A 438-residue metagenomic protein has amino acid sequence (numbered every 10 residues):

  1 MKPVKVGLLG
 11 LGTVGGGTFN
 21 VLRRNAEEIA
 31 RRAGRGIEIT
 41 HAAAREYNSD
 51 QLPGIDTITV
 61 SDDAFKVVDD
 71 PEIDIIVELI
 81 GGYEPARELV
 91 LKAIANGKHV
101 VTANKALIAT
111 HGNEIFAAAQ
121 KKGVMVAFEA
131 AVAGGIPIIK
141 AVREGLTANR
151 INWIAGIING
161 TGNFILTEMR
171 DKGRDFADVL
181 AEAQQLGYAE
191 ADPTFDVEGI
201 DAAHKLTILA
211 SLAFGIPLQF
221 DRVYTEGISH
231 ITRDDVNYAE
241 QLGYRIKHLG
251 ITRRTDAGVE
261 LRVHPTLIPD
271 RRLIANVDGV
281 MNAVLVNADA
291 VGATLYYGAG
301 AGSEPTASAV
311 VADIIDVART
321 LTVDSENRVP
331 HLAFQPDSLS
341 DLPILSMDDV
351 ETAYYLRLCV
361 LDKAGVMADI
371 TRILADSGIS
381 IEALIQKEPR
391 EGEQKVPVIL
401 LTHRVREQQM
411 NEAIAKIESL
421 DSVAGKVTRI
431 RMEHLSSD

Functional and structural regions predicted by a protein language model:
M1-N96: N-terminal glycine-/serine-/threonine-rich beta1-alpha1-beta2 phosphate-ribose binding loop of Rossmann-like
P85-N96, K105-R143: Rossmann-fold NAD(P)-binding glycine/threonine-rich loop
H99-V101, I381: A short hydrophobic/small-residue beta-strand
Q120-D201, I208: Rossmann-like NAD(P)H-binding beta-loop-alpha module
D178-N276, M281-A283, G302: Substrate-binding/catalytic subdomain of NAD(P)-dependent oxidoreductase enzymes
I228, G292-T294, G298-E304: Glycine-rich phosphate/pyrophosphate-binding beta-alpha loops
H264-D289, S303-E304, A375-E393: Low-complexity, glycine/alanine/valine/leucine- and proline-rich hydrophobic stretches
A309, I314, A318-D438: A conserved regulatory-domain signal marking ACT and ACT-like small-molecule sensing domains and adjacent regulatory
